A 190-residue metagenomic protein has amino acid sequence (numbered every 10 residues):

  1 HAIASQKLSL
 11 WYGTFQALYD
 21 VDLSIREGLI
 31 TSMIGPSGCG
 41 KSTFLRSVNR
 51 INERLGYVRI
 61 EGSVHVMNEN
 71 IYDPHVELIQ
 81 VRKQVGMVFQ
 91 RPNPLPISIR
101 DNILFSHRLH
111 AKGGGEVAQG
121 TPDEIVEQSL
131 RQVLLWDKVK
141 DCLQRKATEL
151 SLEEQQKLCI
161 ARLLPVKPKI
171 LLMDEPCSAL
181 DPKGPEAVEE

Functional and structural regions predicted by a protein language model:
R50-G56, P74-V76, N93, D101-T121 (+1 more regions): ABC-type ATPase nucleotide-binding domains, specifically the catalytic core motifs of the NBD
S63-Q80, Q144: ABC ATPase NBD Q-loop/coupling interface
V66-N70, Q119-D141, E190: Conserved ABC ATPase "signature" region
K146-L150, E154: Conserved ABC ATPase signature
I160: Hydrophobic anchor residue at the start of the ABC signature
K167: Conserved catalytic motifs of ABC-family nucleotide-binding domains
L171-D174: Catalytic Walker B motif of ABC-type/P-loop ATPase nucleotide-binding domains
